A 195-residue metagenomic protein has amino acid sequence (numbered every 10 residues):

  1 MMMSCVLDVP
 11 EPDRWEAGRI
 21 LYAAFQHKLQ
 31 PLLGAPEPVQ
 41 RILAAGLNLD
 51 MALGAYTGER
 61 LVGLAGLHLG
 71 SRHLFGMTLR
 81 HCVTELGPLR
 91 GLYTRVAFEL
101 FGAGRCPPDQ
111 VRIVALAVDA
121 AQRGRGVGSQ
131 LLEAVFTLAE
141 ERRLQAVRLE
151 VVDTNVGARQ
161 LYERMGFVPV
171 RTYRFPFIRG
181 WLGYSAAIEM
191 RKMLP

Functional and structural regions predicted by a protein language model:
M2-R19, Q30-L32: A short beta-loop-alpha structural element at the N-terminal edge of CoA-dependent acyl/N-acetyltransferase catalytic
Y22-L43, L74-P88, T94: Conserved GNAT-fold acetyl-CoA-binding loop/helix
P31-H73, L100-G102: Active-site rim helix/loop that mediates acceptor-substrate recognition in acyltransferases
L53, A65, V111, L116 (+1 more regions): Conserved GNAT-family N-acetyltransferase fold
S71-Q110, I178: Conserved acyl-donor/pantetheine-binding loop and adjacent beta-alpha core of acyl/acetyltransferases and related
D109-V111, A139-E150: Conserved GNAT acetyl-CoA-binding A-motif
G124-T137, Q160-R164: Conserved acetyl-CoA-binding loop-helix of GNAT-fold acetyltransferases
Q145-A146, V152-R159, M165, F175-P195: C-terminal "cap" of GNAT-fold acetyltransferases
